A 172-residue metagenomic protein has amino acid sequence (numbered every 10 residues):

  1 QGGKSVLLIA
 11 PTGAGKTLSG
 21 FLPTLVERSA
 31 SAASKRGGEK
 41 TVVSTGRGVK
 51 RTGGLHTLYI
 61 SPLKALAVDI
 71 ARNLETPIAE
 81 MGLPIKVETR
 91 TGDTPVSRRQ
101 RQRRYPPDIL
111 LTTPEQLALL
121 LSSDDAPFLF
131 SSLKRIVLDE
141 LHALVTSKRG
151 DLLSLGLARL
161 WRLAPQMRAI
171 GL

Functional and structural regions predicted by a protein language model:
Q1-L172: Conserved P-loop/Walker A NTP-binding site and adjacent catalytic elements of P-loop NTPases
